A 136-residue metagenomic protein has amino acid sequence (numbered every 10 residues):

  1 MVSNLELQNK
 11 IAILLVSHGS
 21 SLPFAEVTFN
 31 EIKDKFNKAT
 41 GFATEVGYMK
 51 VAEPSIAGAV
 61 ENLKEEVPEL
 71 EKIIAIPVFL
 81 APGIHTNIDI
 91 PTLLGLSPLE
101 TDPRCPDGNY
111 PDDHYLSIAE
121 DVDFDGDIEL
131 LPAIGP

Functional and structural regions predicted by a protein language model:
M1-P136: Active-site-proximal alpha-helix that buttresses catalytic centers in soluble enzyme cores
